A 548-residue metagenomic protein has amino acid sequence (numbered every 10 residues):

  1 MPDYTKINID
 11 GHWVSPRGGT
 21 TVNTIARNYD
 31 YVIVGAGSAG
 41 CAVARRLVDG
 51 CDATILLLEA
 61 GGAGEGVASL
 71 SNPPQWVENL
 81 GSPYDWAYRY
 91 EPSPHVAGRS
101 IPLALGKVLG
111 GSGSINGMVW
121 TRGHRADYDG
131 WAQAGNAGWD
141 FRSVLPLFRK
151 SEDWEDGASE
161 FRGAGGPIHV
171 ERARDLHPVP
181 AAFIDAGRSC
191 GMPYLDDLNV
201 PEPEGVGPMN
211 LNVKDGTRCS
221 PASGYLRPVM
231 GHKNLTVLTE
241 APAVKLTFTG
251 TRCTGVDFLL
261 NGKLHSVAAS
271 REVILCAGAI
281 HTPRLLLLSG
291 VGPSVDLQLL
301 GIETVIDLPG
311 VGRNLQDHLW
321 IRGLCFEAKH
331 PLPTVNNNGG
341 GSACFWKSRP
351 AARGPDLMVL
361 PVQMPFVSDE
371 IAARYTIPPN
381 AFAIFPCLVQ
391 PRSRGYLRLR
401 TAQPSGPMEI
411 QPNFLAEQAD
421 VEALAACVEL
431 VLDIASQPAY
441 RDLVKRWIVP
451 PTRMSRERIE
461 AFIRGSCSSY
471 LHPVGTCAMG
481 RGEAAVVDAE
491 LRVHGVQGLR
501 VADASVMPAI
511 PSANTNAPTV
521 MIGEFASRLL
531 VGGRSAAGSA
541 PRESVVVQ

Functional and structural regions predicted by a protein language model:
M1-T24: Short, structured beta/alpha segment
D3-T5, I25-Q548: N-terminal redox-cofactor-binding region of secreted/periplasmic oxidoreductases
